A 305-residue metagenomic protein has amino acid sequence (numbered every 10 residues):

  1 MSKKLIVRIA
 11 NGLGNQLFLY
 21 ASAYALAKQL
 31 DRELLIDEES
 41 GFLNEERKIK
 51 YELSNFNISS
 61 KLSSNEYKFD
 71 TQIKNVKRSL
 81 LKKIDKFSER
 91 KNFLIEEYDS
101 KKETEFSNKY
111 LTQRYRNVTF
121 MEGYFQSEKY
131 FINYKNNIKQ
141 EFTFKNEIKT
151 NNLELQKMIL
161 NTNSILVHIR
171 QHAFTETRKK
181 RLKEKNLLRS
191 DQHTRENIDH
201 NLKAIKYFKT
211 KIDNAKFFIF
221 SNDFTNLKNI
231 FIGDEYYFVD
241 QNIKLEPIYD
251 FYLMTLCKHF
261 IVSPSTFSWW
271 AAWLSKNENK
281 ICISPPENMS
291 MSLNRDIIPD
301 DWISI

Functional and structural regions predicted by a protein language model:
K3, K48-A204, K211-I212: Secretory-pathway luminal glycosyltransferase catalytic domains
I9-F18: A short, glycine/small-residue-rich beta-strand->loop->alpha-helix junction that serves as a flexible
L13, I198, L202, K206-S292: Donor-binding and catalytic core of enzymes assembling or modifying cell-surface/extracellular glycoconjugates
L19-L26: Short amphipathic alpha-helix
R32-L43: A short beta-strand-loop structural module common to alpha/beta enzyme folds
I36-E38, L166-R170, K216-S221, S284: Short beta-strand segments
E46-I58, L227-E235, R295-I298: Short, aromatic/basic amphipathic alpha-helical patches
S290-I305: Leloir-type glycosyltransferase catalytic cores
